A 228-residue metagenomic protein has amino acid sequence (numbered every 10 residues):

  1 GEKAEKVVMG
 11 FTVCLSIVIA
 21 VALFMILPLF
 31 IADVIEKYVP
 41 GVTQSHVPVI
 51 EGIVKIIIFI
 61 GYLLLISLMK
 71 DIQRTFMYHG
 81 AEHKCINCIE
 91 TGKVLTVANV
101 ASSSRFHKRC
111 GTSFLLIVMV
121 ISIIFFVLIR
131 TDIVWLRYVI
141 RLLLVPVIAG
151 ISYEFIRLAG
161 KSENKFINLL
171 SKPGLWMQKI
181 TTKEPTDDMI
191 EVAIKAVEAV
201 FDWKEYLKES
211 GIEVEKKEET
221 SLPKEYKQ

Functional and structural regions predicted by a protein language model:
G1-E2, A32-I50, I129-I140, L158-N168 (+1 more regions): Membrane interface segments of multi-pass transport proteins and intramembrane proteases
G1-V39, T43-L68: Hydrophobic alpha-helical segments characteristic of transmembrane helices in integral membrane transporters
V8, F114, V118, S152 (+1 more regions): Amphipathic alpha-helical transducer elements in NTP-driven molecular machines
V13, I17, T43, V47 (+11 more regions): Alpha-helical transmembrane segments of multi-pass membrane proteins, especially transporters and channels
I17-P40, V118-I140, P146-A149, Y153: Juxtamembrane "helix exit" motif at the C-terminal ends of alpha-helical transmembrane segments in multi-pass membrane
V49-I56, G61-S113, L158-S162, F166-Q228: Polar-ligand-bearing catalytic/cofactor-coordination segments of membrane-embedded or membrane-tethered inner-membrane
